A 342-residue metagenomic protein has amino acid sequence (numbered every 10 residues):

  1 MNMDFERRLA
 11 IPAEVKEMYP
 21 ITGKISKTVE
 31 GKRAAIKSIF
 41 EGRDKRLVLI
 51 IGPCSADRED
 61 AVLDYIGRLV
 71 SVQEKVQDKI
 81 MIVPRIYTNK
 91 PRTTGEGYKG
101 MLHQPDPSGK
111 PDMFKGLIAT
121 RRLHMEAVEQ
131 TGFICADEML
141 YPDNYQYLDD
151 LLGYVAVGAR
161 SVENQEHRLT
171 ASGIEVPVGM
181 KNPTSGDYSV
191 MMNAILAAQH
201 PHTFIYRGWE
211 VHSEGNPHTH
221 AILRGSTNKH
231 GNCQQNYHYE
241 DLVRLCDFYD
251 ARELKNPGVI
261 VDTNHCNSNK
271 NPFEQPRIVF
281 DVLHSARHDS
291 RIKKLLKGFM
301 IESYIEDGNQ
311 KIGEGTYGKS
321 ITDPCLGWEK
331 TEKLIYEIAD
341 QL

Functional and structural regions predicted by a protein language model:
M1-E41: N- or domain-start disorder-to-order transition segments that initiate the globular core
F40-R43, V70-Q77, M125-Q130, S213 (+1 more regions): Acidic (Asp/Glu)-rich catalytic clusters
V48-A61, D323: Conserved phosphate/anionic-ligand binding catalytic regions in large, soluble enzymes, centered on
G52, V261, G327: Conserved, mostly hydrophobic/aromatic
C54-D57, N256, N264-K270: Short acidic, Gly/Ser-rich segments with clustered Asp/Glu that frequently serve as metal-coordination loops in enzyme
I66, K79-R244, H265-K270, E274-D281 (+5 more regions): Active-site-facing alpha/beta catalytic cores
Y304-L342: Internal helix-turn-beta structural module
